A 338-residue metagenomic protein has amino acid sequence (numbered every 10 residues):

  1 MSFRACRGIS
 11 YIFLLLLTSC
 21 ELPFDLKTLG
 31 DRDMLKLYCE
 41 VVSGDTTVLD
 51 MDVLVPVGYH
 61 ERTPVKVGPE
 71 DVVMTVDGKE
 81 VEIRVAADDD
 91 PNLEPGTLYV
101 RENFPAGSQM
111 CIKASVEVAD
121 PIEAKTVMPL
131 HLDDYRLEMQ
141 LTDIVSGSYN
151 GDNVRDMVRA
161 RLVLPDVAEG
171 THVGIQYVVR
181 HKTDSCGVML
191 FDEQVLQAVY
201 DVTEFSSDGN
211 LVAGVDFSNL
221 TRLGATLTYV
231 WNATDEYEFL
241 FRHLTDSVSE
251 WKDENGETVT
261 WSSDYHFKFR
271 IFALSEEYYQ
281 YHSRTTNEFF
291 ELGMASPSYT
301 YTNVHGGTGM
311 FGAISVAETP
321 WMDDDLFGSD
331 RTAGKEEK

Functional and structural regions predicted by a protein language model:
M1-S2, R7-I12: A cross-taxon signal for low-complexity, glycine/charged-rich
L17-S19: C-terminal motif of bacterial Sec signal peptides marking the signal peptidase cleavage site
E21-K338: A sequence/structural signal for flexible, mid-protein segments enriched in small/helix-disrupting residues
